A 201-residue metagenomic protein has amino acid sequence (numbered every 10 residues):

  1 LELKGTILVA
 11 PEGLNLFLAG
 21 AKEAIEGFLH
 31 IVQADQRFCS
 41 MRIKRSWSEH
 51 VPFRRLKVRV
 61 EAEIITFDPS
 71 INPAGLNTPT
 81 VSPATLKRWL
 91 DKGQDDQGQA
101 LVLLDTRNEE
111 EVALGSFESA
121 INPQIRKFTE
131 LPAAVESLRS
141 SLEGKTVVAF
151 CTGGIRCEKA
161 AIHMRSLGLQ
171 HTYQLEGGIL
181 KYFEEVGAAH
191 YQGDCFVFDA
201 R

Functional and structural regions predicted by a protein language model:
L1-P79, G98-L101, R107-V147, I155-R201: Rhodanese-like catalytic fold shared by cysteine-dependent sulfurtransferases and DSP/PTP-type phosphatases
T78-P83, K87-W89: A conserved helix-loop-strand patch within extracytoplasmic ligand-binding domains of the periplasmic binding
R88-G98: A short acidic-Thr-Gly-centered motif at the start of a beta-strand
